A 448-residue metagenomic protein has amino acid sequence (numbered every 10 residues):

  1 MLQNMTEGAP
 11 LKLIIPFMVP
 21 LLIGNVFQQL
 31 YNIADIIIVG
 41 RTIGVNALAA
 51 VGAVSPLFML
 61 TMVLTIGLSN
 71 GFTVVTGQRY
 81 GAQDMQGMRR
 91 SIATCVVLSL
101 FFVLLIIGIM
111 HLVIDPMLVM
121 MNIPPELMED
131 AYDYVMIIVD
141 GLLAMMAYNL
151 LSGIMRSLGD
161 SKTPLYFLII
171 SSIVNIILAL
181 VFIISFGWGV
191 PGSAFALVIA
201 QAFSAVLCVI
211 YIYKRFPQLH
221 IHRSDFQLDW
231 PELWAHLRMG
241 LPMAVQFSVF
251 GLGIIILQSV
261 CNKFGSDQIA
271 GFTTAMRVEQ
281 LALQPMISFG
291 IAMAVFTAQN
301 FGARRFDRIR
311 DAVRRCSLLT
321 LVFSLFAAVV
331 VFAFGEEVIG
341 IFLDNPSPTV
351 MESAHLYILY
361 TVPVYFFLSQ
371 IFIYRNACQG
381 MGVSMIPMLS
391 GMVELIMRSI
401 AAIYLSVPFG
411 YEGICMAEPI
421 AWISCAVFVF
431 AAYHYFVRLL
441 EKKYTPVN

Functional and structural regions predicted by a protein language model:
M1-M18, T76-G141, I183-L241, T297-V364 (+1 more regions): Short alpha-helical transmembrane segments in multi-pass integral membrane proteins
E7, L11-L30, A34, L57-L64 (+7 more regions): Residue-level signal for short hydrophobic patches within transmembrane helices of multi-pass membrane transporters
P16-D35, I137, Y148, S171 (+4 more regions): Transmembrane helical elements of multi-pass membrane transporters/channels
N25-Q29, V63, V103, I107 (+10 more regions): Residue-level hotspots within the lipid-embedded alpha helices of multi-pass solute transporters
V26, L30-A49, L118-P125, V181-W188 (+5 more regions): Helix-terminus/linker motif at the lipid-water interface of multi-pass membrane proteins
L48-G108, M145-P164, G271-G335, L368-S390: Small-residue-rich hydrophobic transmembrane alpha-helices
L60, N175-A179, A205-V209, L281-Q284 (+3 more regions): Hydrophobic transmembrane alpha-helices of multi-pass small-molecule transporters
S69, I138-R156, P164-S172, S193-C208 (+4 more regions): Short runs within selected transmembrane alpha-helices of multi-pass transporters and secretion channels
